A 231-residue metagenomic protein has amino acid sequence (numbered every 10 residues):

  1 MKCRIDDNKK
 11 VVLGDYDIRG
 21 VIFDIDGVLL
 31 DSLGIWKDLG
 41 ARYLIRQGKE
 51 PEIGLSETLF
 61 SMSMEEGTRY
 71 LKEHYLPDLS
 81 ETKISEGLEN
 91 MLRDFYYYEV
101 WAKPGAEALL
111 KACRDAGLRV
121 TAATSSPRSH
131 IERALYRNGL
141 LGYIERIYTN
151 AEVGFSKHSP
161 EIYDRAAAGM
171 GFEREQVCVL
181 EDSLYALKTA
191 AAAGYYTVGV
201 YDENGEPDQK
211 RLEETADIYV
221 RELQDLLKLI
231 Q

Functional and structural regions predicted by a protein language model:
M1-R19, K111-R114, P127-R128, E132-Q231: Asp-based, Mg2+/Mn2+-dependent phosphohydrolase catalytic module
K2-A116: N-terminal helical cap/lid subdomain that shapes the substrate entry/recognition surface in HAD-like hydrolases
V28, T124-S126: Conserved phosphate-coupling serine/threonine residues in phosphotransfer and NTP-handling enzymes
L29, V120, V179-L180: Conserved SAM-binding loop
E50, R119, Y196: Residue-level detector of anion-binding/catalytic polar loops
Y96-W101, S125, T197-G199: Short, flexible loop segments at the rims of nucleotide/cofactor-binding pockets, characterized by
A102, A123, F155: Residue-level marker of regulatory loop/turn positions in helix-turn-helix DNA-binding domains and in histidine
